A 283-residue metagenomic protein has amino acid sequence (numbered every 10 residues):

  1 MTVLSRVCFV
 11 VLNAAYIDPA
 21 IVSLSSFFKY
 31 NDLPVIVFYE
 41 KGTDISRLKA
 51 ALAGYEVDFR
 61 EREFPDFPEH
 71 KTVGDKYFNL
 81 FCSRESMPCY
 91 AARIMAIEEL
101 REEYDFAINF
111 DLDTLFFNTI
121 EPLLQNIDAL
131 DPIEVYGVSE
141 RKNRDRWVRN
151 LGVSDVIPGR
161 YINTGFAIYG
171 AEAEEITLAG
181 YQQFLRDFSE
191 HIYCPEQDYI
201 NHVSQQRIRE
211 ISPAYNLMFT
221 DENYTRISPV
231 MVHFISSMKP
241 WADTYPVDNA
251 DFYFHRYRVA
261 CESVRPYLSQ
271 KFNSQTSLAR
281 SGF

Functional and structural regions predicted by a protein language model:
M1-R6, V22, N163, Y169-F283: A glycosyltransferase accessory/donor-loop signature
V11-D18: Active-site beta-to-alpha loop of glycosyltransferases that engages the nucleotide-sugar donor
S26-L33: Short, acidic, metal-binding catalytic loop of nucleotide-sugar glycosyltransferases
V35-K41, G137: Short internal beta-strands
E40-I45, F64, R141, Y215-L217 (+1 more regions): Short, polar loop motifs at secondary-structure junctions
R47-L100: Active-site-proximal specificity loops/subdomain of glycosyltransferases
C89-D145: GT-A fold catalytic core of metal-dependent nucleotide-sugar glycosyltransferases, centered on the diacidic
I120-R186: Conserved catalytic core of nucleotide-sugar-dependent glycosyltransferases
